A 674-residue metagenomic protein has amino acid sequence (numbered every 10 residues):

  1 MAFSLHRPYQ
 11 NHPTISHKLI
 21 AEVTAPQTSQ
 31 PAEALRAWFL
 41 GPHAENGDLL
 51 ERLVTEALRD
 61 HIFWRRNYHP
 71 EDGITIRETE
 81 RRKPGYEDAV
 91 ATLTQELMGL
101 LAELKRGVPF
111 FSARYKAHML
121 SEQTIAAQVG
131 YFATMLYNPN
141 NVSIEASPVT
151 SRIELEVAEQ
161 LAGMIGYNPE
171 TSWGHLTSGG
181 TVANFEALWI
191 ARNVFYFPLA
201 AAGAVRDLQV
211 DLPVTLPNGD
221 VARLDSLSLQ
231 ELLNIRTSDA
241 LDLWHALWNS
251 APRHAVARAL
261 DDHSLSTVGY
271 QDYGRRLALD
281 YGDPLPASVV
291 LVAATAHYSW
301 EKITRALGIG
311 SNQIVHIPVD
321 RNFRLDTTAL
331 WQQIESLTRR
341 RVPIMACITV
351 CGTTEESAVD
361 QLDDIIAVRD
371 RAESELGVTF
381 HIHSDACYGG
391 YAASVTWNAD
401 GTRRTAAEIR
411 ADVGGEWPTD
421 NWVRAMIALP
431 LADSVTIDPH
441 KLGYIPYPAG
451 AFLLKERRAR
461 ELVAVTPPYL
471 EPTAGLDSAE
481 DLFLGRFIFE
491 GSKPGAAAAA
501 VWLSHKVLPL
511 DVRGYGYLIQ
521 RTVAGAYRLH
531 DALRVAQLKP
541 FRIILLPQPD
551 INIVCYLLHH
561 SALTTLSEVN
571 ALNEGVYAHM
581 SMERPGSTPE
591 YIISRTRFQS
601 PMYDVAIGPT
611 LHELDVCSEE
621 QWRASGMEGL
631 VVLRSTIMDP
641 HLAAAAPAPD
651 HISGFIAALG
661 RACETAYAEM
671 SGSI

Functional and structural regions predicted by a protein language model:
A2-S172, V182, F195-Q209, P213-L260 (+5 more regions): N-terminal entrance/gating region of PLP-dependent enzymes' catalytic architecture
F3, R7, G179, A183 (+2 more regions): Conserved PLP-enzyme active-site core in the AAT-like
Q123-L136, E154-P169, A306-G308, T338-I344 (+4 more regions): Active-site-adjacent bridging/hinge elements
A146-S151, G174-T181, L291-A294, L546-P547: Active-site nucleophile and cofactor-binding loops and adjacent substrate-binding regions of central metabolic enzymes
T171, L285, L546-I553, E628-L630: Short Gly/Ser/Thr- and Asp/Glu-enriched loop/turn motifs at secondary-structure junctions
T353, S357, A407-D550, L557-T564: Active-site C-terminal subdomain of aminotransferase-like
T379-F380, L533-Q548, P589-S594, M670: Flexible, glycine/charged-enriched surface loops at secondary-structure junctions
I543-V616: Conserved PLP-binding catalytic core of the aspartate aminotransferase-like
